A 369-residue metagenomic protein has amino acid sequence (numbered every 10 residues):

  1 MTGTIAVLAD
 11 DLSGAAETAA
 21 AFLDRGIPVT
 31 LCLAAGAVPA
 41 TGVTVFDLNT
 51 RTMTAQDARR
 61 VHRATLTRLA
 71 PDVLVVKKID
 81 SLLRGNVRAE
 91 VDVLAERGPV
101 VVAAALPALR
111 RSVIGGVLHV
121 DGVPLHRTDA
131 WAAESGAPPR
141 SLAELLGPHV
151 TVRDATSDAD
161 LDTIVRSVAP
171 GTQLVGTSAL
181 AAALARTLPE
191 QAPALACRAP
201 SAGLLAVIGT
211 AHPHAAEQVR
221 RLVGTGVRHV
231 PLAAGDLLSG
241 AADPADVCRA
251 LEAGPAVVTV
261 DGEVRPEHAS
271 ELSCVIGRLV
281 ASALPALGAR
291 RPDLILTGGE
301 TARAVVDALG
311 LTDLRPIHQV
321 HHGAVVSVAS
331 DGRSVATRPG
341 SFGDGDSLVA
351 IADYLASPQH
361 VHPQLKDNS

Functional and structural regions predicted by a protein language model:
M1-V7, P28-G36, G42, M53-V75 (+2 more regions): Cap/lid and interdomain-hinge subdomains that line or gate substrate/regulatory clefts in soluble alpha/beta enzymes
L8, V45-N49, K77-K78, V101-L106 (+6 more regions): Short beta-strand segments
D11-G14, I79-R88, P107-L109, S157-A159 (+4 more regions): Gly/Ser/Thr-rich loops at beta-strand to alpha-helix junctions that form or flank small-molecule/cofactor-binding
A15, A19-I27, L33-A35: Residues that scaffold, gate, or flank divalent-cation-dependent active/transport sites
S112, V117-A245: Conserved, well-structured core segments that form the ligand-binding/active-site neighborhood of functional domains
A216-P285: A glycine- and small/hydrophobic-rich beta-loop-beta segment that serves as a flexible "lid/hinge" or phosphate-binding
A245-D246, V264-I295, G299-I317, D353-L355 (+1 more regions): Catalytic cores of soluble, metal-dependent hydrolases
R291, A302-A350: Conserved, well-ordered active-site substructure
